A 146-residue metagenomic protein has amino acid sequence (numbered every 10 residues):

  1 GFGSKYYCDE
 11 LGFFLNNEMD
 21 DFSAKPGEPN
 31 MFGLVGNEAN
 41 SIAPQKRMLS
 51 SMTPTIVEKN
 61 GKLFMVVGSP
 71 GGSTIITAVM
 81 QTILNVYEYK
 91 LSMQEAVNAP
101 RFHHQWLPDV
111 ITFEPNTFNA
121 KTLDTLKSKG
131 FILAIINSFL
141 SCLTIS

Functional and structural regions predicted by a protein language model:
G1-A134: Proteins synthesized as precursors that undergo proteolytic processing into mature forms
K129-S146: Short, compositionally biased segments
